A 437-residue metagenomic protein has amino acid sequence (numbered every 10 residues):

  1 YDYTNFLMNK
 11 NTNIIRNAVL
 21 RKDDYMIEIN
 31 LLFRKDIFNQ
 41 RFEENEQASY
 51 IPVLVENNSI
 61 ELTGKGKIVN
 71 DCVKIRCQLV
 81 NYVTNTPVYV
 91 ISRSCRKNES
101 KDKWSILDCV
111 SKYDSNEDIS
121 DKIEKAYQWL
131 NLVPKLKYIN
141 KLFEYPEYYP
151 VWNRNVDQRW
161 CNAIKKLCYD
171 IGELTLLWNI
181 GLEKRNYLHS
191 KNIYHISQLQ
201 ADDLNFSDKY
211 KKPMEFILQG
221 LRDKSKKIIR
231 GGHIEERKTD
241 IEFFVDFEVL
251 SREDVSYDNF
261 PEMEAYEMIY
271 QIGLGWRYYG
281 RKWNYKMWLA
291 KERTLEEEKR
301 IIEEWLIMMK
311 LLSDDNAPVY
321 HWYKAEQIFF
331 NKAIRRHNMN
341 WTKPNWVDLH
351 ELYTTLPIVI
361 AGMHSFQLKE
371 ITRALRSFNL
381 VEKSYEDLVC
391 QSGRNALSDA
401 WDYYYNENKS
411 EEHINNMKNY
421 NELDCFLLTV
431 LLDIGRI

Functional and structural regions predicted by a protein language model:
Y1-G64, E215-Y266, G273-R277: Catalytic cores of nuclease domains that cleave nucleic-acid phosphodiester backbones
N11-L20, M26-F38, E46-K137, W276-Y278 (+1 more regions): Conserved DEDDh/DEDDy metal-dependent 3′-5′ exonuclease domain
L79, K112-E173, L182-R185, K191 (+2 more regions): Acidic, Mg2+-coordinating catalytic module of metal-dependent nucleases/exonucleases that use a two-metal-ion mechanism
P150-K166, Y210-I228: Short, structured interface segments
D170-L218: Helix-hairpin-helix
L188, H195-D203, I241-F243, F247-Y266 (+2 more regions): Phosphate-binding active sites in nucleotide-utilizing proteins
T239-E242, I269-Q271, P344, I414 (+1 more regions): Active-site lining segments that contact anionic ligands and/or coordinate catalytic metals
